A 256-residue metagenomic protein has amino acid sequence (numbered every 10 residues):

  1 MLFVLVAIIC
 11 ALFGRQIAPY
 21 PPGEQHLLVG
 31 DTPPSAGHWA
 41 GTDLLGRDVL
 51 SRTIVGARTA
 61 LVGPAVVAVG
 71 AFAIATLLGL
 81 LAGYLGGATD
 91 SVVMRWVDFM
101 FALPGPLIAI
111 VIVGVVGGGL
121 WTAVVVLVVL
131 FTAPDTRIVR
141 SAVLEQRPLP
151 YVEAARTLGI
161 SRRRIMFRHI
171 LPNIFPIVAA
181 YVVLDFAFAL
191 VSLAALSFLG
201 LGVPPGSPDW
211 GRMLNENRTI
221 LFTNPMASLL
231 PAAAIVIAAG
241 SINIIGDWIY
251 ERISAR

Functional and structural regions predicted by a protein language model:
M1-G23, W96, F175: N-terminal signal-anchor/first transmembrane alpha helix
G14-I17, G63-D98, I110: Transmembrane-helix boundary motif in ABC transporter permease subunits
Y20-A68, M213-A232: Periplasmic/extracellular loop-to-transmembrane helix junction in inner-membrane transport proteins
W39, D43, G83-T89, V93-E145 (+2 more regions): Generic hydrophobic transmembrane alpha-helix motif, especially the helices
T42-R47, Y84-L85, L144, A154-N173 (+1 more regions): Short helix-to-coil transition segments within interhelical loops that connect adjacent transmembrane helices
R58-I74, A109, R163-A195, I242: Transmembrane alpha-helices
F101, I112-V115, A142-V143, L184 (+1 more regions): Glycine-rich helix-loop "coupling/hinge" segments at transmembrane-helix boundaries in multipass transporters
L130, P176, A180-F186, P225-R256: C-terminal transmembrane helix and the adjacent membrane-cytosol boundary/short C-terminal tail of inner/organellar
